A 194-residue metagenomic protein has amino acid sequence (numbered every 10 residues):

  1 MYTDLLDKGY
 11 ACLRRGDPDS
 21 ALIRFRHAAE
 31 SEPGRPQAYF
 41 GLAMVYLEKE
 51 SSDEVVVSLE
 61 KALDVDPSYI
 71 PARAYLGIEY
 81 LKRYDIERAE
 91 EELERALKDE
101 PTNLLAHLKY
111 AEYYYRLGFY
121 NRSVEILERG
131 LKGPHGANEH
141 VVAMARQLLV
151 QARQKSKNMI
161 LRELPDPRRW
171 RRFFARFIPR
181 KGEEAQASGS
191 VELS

Functional and structural regions predicted by a protein language model:
M1-Q37, G41-M44, E48: Alpha-helical segment of the N-proximal tetratricopeptide repeat
R14-H27, E48-K61, R83-R95, G118-I126: Structural signature of tandem alpha-helical TPR/SEL1-like repeats, specifically the intra-repeat loop/turn
A38, A72, A106, H140-V141: TPR alpha-solenoid repeat register
F119-E125, L149-R169: Alpha-helical linker/edge segments of TPR/alpha-solenoid repeat scaffolds and analogous pre-/post-domain helices
